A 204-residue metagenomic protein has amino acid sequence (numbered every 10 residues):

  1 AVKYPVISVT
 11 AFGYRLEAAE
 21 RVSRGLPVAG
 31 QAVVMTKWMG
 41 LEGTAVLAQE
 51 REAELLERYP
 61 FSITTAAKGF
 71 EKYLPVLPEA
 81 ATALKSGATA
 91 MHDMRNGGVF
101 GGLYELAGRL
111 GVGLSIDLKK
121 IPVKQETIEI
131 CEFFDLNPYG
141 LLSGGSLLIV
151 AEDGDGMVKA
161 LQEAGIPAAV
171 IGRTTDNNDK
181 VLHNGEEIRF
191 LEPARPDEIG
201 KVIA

Functional and structural regions predicted by a protein language model:
A1-A204: Helix-biased detector of long, well-ordered alpha-helical tracts
